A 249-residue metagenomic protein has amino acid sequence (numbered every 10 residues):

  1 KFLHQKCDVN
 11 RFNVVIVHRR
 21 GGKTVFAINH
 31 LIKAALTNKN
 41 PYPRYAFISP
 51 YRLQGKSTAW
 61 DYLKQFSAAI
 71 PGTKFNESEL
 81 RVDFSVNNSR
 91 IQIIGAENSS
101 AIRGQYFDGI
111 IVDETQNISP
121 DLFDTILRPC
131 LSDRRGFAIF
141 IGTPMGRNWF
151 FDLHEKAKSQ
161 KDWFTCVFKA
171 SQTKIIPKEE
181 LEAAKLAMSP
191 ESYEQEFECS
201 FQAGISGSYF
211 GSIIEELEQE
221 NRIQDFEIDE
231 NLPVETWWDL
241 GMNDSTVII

Functional and structural regions predicted by a protein language model:
K1-T246: Phosphate/NTP-binding elements of NTP-utilizing enzymes
